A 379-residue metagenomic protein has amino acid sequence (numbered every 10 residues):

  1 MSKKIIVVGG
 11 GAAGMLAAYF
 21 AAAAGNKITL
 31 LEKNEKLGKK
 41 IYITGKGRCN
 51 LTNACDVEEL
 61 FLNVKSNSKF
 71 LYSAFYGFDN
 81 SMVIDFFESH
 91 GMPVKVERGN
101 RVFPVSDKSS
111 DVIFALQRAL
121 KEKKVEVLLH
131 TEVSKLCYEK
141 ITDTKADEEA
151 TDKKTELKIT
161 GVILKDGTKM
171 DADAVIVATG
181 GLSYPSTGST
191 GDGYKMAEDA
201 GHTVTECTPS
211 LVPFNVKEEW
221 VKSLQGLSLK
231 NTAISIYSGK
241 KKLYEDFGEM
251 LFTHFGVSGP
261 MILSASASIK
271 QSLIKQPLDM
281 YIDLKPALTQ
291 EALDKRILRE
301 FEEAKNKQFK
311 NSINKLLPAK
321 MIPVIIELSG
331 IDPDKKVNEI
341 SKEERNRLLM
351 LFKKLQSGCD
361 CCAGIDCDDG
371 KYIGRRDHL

Functional and structural regions predicted by a protein language model:
K3-L30: N-terminal Rossmann-like FAD-binding beta1-loop-alpha1 element of flavoenzymes
I6-V8, K169-S183, A197-E198, M250-T253: Short hydrophobic core segments
A22-K46: Glycine-rich FAD pyrophosphate-binding loop
E35-L37, Y42-I43, L51, V57-E58 (+2 more regions): An anion/pyrophosphate-binding glycine-rich loop and adjacent beta-alpha core in soluble alpha-beta enzymes
R48-V96: Glycine-rich active-site loop/strand segments that organize a redox cofactor
L71-S81, G99-R118, L128, Y184-G188 (+2 more regions): Short beta-strand to alpha-helix junction loop
L128-H130, P323-L379: A glycine-rich dinucleotide-binding beta-alpha-beta segment and adjacent secondary-structure elements that constitute
L129-D147, D152-K158: A conserved short coil-to-beta-strand element within the FAD-binding core of flavoproteins
